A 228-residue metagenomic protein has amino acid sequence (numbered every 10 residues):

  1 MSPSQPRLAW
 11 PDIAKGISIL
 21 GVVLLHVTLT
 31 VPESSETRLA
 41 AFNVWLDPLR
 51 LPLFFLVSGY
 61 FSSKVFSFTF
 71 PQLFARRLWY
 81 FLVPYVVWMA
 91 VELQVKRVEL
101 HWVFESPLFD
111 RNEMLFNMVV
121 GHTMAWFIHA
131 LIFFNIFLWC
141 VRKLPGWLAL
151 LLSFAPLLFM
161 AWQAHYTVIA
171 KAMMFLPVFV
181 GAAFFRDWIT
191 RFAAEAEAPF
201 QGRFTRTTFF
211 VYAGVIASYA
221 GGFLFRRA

Functional and structural regions predicted by a protein language model:
M1-A228: Alpha-helical transmembrane segments and their immediate juxtamembrane cytosolic regions
